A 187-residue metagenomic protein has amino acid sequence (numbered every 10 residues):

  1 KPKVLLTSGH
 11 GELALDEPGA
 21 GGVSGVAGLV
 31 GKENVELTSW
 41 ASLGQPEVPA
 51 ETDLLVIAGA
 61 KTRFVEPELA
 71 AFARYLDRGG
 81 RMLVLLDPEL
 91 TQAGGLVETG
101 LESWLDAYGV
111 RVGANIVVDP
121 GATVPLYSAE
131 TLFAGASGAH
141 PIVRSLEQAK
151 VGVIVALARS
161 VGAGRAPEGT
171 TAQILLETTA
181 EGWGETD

Functional and structural regions predicted by a protein language model:
K1-D187: Short, surface-exposed patches at the edges or C-terminal ends of soluble domains, predominantly
